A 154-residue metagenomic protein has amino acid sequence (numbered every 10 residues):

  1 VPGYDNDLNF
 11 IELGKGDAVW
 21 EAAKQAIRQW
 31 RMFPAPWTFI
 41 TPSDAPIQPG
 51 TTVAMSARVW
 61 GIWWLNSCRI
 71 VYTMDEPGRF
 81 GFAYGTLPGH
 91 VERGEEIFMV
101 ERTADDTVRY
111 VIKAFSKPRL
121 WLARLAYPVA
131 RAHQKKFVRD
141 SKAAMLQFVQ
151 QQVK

Functional and structural regions predicted by a protein language model:
V1-S56, W60: Hydrophobic ligand-binding cavity/cleft-lining segments
N6-L8, R79, T107: Sequence-level motif detector for i,i+2 pairs with an aromatic at +2
I11-L13, M55, Y72, R102 (+1 more regions): Hydrophobic side chains in beta-strands
E21-M32, G89, D105, A143 (+1 more regions): Short, intrinsically disordered, mixed-charge
A54, G81-A83, V108-V111: General beta-strand recognition
W60-D105: Hydrophobic-ligand binding "helix-grip"
L87-A132: Beta-strand/loop substructures that line and gate deep hydrophobic ligand-binding cavities in soluble
K117-K154: A conserved amphipathic terminal alpha-helix motif
